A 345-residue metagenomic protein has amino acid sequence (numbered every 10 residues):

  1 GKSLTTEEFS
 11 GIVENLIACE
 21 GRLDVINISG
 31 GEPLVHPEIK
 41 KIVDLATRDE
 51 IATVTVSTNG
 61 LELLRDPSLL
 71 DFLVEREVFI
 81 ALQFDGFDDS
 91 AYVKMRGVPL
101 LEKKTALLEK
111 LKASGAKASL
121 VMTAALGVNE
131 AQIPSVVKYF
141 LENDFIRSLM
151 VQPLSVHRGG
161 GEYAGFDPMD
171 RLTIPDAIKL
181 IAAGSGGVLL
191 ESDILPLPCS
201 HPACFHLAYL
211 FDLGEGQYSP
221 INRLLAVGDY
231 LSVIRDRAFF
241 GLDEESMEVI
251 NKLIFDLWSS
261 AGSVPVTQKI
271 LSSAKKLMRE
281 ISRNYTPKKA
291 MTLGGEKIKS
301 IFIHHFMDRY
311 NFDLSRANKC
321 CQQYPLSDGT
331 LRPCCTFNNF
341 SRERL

Functional and structural regions predicted by a protein language model:
G1-E7: Canonical Radical SAM [4Fe-4S] cluster-binding loop centered on the CxxxCxxC motif and its immediate flanking residues
E8, E38, P67, R158 (+3 more regions): Solvent-exposed, flexible loop/coil residues
S10-I28, H36-L154: Radical SAM/AdoMet-radical enzyme domain recognition
V13, P196-L197, D308-F312: Intrinsically disordered, low-complexity segments enriched in polar/charged residues with Gly/Pro, especially when
M95-V98, E102, E109-G295: Radical SAM enzyme [4Fe-4S]-AdoMet core and its adjacent flexible, acidic and glycine-rich loops/tails across
R283-L345: C-terminal target-recognition/interaction regions appended to catalytic cores
